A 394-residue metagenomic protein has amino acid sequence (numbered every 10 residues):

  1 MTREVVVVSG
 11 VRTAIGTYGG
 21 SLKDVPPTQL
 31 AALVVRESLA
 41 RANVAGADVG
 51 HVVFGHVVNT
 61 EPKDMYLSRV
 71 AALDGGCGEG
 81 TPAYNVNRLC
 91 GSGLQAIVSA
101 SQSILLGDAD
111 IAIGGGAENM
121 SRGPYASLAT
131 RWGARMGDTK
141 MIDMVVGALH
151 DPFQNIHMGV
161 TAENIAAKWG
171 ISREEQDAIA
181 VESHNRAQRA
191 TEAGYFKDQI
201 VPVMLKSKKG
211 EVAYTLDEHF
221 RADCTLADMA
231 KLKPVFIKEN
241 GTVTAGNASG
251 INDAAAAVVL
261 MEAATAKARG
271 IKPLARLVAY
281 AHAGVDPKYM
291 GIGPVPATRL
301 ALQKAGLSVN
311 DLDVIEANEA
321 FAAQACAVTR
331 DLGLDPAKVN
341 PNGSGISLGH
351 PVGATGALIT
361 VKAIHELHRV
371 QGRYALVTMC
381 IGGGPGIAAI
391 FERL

Functional and structural regions predicted by a protein language model:
M1-T28, E37, C224-I292, P296 (+3 more regions): Condensing-enzyme catalytic core mediating Claisen C-C bond formation in acyl metabolism
M1-V57, E61-A71, G75, P82 (+5 more regions): Conserved active-site "lid/cap" helical segment
V11-T13, K23-T28, A32-L33, R41 (+3 more regions): N-terminal extracellular/periplasmic Venus flytrap/periplasmic-binding protein-like
A47-G55, P82-N87, A112-A117, E175-E182 (+5 more regions): Beta-strand segments within the central parallel beta-sheet cores of soluble alpha/beta enzyme folds
H56-I111, P152-H157, D223-G250, D331-L358 (+2 more regions): Conserved catalytic cysteine-centered active-site region of acyl-thioester-dependent Claisen-condensing enzymes
V86-E118, V160, A166-Y195, A257-A264 (+3 more regions): Active-site-proximal alpha-helical scaffold in enzymes
I111-I165: Flexible glycine-/small-residue-enriched beta->alpha junction loops that bind anionic phosphate/pyrophosphate groups
V160-E163, F196-Q199, K206-S207, V278-S347: Active-site pocket-lining segment
